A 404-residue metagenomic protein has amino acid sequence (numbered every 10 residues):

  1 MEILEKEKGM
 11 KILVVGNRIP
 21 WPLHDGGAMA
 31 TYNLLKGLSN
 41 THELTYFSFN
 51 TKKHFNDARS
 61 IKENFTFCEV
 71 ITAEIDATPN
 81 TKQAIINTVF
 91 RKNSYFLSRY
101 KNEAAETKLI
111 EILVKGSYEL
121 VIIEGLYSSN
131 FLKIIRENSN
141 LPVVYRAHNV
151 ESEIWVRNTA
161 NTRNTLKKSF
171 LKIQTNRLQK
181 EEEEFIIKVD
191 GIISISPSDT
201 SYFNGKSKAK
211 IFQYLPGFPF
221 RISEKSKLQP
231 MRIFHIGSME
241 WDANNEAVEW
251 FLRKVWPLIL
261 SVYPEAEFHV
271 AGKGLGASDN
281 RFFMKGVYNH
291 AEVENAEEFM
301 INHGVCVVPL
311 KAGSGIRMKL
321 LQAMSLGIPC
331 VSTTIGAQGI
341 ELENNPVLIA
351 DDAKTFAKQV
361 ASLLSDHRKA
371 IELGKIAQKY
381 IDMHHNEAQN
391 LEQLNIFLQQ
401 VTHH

Functional and structural regions predicted by a protein language model:
M1-I71, V114-G116: N-terminal subdomain of nucleotide-sugar transferases
K82-S98, V144-K180, S238: Acceptor-binding helix/loop patch of EC 2.4 sugar-transfer enzymes, predominantly nucleotide-sugar-dependent
S152, K172-S223: Donor nucleotide-sugar binding/catalytic pocket of nucleotide-sugar-dependent glycosyltransferases
D190, I301-G315, L326-P329: Acidic donor-binding loop of glycosyltransferase active sites
Q213-I301: Conserved catalytic-core segment of nucleotide-activated headgroup transferases in glycan assembly
K319-Q322, P329-S332: Short hydrophobic beta-strand element within catalytic cores of glycosyltransferases and related nucleotide-activated
V347-K354, S362-R368: Conserved acidic donor-binding segment of nucleotide-sugar-dependent glycosyltransferases
K369-M383, N390-I396: A short, well-ordered alpha-helix in the C-terminal region of glycosyltransferases
